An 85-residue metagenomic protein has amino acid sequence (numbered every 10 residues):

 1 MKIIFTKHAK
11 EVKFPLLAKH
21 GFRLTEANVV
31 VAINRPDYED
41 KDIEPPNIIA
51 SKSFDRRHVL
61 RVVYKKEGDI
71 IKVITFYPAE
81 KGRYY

Functional and structural regions predicted by a protein language model:
M1-Y85: Ribonuclease/tRNase effector modules and their secretory precursors
